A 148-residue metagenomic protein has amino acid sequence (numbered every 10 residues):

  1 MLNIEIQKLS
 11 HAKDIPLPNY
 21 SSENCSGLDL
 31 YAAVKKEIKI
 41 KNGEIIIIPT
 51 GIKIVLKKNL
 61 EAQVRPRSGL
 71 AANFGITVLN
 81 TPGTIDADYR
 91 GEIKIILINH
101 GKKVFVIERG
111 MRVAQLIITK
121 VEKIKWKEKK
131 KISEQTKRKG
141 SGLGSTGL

Functional and structural regions predicted by a protein language model:
M1-L148: DUTPase catalytic domain/fold
